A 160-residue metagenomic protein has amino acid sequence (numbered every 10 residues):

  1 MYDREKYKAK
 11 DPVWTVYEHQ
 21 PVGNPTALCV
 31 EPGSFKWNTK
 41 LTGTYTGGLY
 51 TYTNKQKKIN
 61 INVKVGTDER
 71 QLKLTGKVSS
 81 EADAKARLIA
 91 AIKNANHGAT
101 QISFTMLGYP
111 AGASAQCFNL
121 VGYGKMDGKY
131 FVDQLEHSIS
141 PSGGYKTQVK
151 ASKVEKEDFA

Functional and structural regions predicted by a protein language model:
M1-E31: Short beta-strand-centered interaction patches in the first periplasmic/extracellular domains of large envelope
P25-A160: An acidic/polar, Gly/Ser/Thr-rich interaction patch typically located in mid-to-C-terminal regions of proteins
